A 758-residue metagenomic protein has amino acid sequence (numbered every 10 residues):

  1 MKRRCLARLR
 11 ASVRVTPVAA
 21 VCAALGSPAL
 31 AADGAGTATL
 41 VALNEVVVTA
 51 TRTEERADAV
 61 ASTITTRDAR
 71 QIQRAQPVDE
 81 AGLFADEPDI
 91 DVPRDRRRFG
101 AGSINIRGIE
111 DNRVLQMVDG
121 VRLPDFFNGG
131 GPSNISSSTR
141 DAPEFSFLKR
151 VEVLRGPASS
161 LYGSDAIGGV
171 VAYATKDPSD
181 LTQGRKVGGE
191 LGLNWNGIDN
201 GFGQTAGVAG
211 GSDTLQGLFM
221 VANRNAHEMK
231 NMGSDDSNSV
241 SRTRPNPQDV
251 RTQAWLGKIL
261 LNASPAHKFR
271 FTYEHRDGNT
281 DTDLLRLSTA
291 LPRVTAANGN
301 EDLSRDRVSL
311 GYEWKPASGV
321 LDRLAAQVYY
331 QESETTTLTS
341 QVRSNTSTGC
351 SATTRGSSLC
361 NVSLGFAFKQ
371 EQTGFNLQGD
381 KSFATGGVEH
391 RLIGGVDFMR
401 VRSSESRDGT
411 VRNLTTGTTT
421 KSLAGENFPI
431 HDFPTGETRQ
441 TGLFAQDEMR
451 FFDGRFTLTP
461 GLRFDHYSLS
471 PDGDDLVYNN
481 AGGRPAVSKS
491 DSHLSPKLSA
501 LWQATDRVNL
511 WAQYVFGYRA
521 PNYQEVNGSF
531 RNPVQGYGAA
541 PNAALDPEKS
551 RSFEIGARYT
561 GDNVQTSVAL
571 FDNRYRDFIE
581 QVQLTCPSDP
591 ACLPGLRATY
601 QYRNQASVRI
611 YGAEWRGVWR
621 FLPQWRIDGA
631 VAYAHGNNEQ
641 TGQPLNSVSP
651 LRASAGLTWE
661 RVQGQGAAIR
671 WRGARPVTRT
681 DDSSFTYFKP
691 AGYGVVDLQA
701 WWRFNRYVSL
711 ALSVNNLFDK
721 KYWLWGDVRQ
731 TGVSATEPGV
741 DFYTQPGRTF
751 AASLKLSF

Functional and structural regions predicted by a protein language model:
G34, G379, F451, L458 (+4 more regions): Gram-negative outer-membrane beta-barrel transporters
G36-L181, I555: Acidic, small-polar-rich N-terminal luminal/periplasmic segments of exported/outer-membrane proteins
F126, Y518, R574-R576, P676-T680 (+1 more regions): C-terminal beta-signal and adjacent terminal beta-strands/loops of Gram-negative outer-membrane beta-barrel proteins
G130-N134, S146-R150, R155, S160-G233 (+1 more regions): Outer-membrane beta-barrel translocator/receptor signature
G197-A226, D236-D283, S304-D306, G386 (+3 more regions): Transmembrane beta-barrel wall of Gram-negative outer-membrane proteins
H227, E313-W314, D322-Q341, Q503 (+3 more regions): Membrane-embedded beta-barrel scaffold of Gram-negative outer-membrane proteins
R244-R402, Q565-S567: Outer-membrane beta-barrel domain signature, strongest for Gram-negative TonB-dependent receptors and also present
N262-S264, R391, D397, H431-R574 (+5 more regions): Structural signature of Gram-negative outer-membrane beta-barrels, strongest in the C-terminal barrel of TonB-dependent
